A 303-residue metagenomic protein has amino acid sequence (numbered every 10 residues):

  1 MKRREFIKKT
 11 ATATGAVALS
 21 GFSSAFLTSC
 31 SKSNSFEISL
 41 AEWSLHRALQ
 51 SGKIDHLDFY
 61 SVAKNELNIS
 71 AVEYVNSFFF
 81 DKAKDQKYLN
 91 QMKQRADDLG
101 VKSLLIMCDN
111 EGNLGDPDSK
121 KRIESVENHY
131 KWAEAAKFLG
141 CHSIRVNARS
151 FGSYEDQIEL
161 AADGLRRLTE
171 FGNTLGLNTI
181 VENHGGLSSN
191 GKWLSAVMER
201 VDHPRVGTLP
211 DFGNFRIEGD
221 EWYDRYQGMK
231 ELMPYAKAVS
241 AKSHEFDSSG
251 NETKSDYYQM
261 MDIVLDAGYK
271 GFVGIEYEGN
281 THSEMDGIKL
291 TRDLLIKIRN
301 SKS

Functional and structural regions predicted by a protein language model:
K2-F138, D156, N173, H203 (+7 more regions): N-terminal pre-domain/capping segments
W43, V75, M107-D109, V146-R149 (+4 more regions): Active-site-proximal beta-strand/loop segments in catalytic clefts of secreted hydrolases
H56, S125, A161, R225 (+1 more regions): Short, conserved glycine- and acidic-residue-centered signature motifs in active-site or ligand-binding loops
A71-V72, R166-D262: Acidic/histidine-rich catalytic cores of soluble enzymes
V72, L104, I144, V239 (+1 more regions): Hydrophobic residues within beta-strands of alpha/beta enzymes
V101, L177, A267-G271: A short helix->loop->beta-strand "cap" motif at the edges of active sites that frequently abuts
A136-E155, L175, I180-H184: Active-site groove signature of glycoside hydrolases
F151-L165: Active-site cleft segment of glycoside hydrolase catalytic domains centered on the general acid/base Glu
